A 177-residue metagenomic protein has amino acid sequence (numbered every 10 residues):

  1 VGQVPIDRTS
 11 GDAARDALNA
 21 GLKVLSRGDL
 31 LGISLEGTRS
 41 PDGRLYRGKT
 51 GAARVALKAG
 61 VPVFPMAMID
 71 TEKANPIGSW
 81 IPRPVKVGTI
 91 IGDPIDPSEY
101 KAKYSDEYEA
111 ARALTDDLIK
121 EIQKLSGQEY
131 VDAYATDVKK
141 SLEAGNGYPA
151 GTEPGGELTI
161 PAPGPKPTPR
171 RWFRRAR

Functional and structural regions predicted by a protein language model:
V1-A13: Catalytic core of membrane glycerolipid acyltransferases/transacylases, capturing the structured, soluble-facing
R15-R177: Non-catalytic C-terminal accessory region of glycerolipid acyltransferases and related lyso-lipid remodeling enzymes
